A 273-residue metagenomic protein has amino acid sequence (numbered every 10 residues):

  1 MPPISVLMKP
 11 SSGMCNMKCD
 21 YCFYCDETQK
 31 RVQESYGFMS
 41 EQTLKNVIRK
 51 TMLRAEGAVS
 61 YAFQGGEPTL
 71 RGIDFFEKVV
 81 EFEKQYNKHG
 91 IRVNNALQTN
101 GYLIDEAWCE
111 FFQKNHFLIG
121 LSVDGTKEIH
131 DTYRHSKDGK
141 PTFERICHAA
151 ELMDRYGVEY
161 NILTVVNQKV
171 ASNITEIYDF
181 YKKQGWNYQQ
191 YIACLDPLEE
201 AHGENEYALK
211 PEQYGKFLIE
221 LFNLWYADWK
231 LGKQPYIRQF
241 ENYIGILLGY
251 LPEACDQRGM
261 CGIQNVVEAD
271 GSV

Functional and structural regions predicted by a protein language model:
P2-Q42: Canonical Radical SAM [4Fe-4S] cluster-binding loop centered on the CxxxCxxC motif and its immediate flanking residues
V6-K9, S60-G66, N94-T99, Y236-F240: Extended hydrophobic secondary-structure segments that form protein cores and membrane-embedded regions
S11-K18, E67-L70, C261: Cysteine-centered iron-sulfur cluster-binding motifs in ferredoxin-type domains/subunits of redox enzymes
M17-Y21, R31, K127-D131, L198-H202: Short acidic/His/Gly/Ser-rich catalytic and metal-binding motifs that mark active-site loops of diverse hydrolases
C19, F63, L97, L121 (+2 more regions): Conserved, mostly hydrophobic/aromatic
I48-R49, L53-A62, R71-C194, G203: Radical SAM/AdoMet-radical enzyme domain recognition
S136-E144, E151, R155-C261, V266-V273: Radical SAM enzyme [4Fe-4S]-AdoMet core and its adjacent flexible, acidic and glycine-rich loops/tails across
